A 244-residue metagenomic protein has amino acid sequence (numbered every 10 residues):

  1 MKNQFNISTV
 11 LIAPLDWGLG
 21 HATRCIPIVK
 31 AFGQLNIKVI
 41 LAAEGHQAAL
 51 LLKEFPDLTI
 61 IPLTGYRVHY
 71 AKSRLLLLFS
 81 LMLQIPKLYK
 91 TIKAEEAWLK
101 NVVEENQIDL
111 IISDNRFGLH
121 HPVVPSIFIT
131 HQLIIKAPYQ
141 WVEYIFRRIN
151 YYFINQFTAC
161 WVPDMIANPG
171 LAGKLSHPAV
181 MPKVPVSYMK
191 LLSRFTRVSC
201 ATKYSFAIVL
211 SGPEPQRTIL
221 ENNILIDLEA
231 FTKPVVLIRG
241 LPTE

Functional and structural regions predicted by a protein language model:
I7-T9, D16, Q34-I85: Conserved nucleotide-sugar phosphate-binding/catalytic loop shared by glycosyltransferases and other
P14-I26, P215-T218: A short, glycine/small-residue-rich beta-strand->loop->alpha-helix junction that serves as a flexible
A22-F32, Q47: Short amphipathic alpha-helix
V29, S176-H177, S187-E244: Donor-nucleotide binding loops and adjacent catalytic segments primarily of GT-B fold Leloir glycosyltransferases
V39-G45, C160-M165, P234-G240: Short internal beta-strands
A43-A49, I111-G118, R194, I238-E244: Short, polar loop motifs at secondary-structure junctions
L76-G118: Conserved nucleotide-sugar donor-binding subdomain of glycosyltransferases
P122-Y188: Active-site-proximal region of nucleotide-activated glycan assembly enzymes, centered on histidine/acidic-rich loops
